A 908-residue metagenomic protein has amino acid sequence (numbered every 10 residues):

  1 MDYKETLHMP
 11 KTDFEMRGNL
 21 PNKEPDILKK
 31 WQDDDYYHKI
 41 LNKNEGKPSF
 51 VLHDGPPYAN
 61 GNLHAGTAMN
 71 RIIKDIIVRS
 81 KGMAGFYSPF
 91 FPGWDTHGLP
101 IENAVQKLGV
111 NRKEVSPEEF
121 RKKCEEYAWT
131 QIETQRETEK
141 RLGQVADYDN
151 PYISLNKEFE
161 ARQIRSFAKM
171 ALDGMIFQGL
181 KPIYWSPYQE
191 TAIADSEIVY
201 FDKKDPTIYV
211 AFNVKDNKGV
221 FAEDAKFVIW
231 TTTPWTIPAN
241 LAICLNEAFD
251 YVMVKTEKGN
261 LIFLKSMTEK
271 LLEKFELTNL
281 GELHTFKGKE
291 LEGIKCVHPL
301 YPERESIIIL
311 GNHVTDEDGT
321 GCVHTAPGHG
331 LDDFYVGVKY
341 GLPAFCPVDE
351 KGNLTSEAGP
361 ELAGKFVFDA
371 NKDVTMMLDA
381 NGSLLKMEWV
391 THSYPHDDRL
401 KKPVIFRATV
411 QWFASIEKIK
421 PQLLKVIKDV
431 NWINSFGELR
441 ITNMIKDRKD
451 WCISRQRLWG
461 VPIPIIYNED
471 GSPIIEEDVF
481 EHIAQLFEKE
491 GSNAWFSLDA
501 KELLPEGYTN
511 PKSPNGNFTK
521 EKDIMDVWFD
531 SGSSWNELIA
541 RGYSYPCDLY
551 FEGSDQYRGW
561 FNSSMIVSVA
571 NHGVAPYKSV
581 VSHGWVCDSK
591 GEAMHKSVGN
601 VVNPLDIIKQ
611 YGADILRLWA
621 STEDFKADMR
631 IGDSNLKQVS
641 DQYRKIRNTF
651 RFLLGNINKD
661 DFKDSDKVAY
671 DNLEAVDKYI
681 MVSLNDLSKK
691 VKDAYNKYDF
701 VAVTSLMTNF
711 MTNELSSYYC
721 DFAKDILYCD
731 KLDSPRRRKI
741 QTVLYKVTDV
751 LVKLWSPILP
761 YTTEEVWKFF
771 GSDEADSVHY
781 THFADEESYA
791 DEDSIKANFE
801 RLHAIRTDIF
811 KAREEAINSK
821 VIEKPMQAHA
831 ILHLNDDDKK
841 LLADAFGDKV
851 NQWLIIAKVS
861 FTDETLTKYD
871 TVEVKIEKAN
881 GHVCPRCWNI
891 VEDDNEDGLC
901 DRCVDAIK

Functional and structural regions predicted by a protein language model:
D2-D13, R17-L20, D26, K30-D34 (+16 more regions): Residue patterns forming the tRNA-binding/recognition surfaces of aminoacyl-tRNA synthetases and related DALR
N42-N103, I229-T231, W235, C244 (+4 more regions): N-terminal catalytic cores of NTP/NDP-binding nucleotidyl/phosphoryl-transfer enzymes
N44, P48-D54, G66-M69, I73 (+17 more regions): Secondary-structure capping and boundary motifs in well-ordered enzyme cores
D95, I183, P187, I193-F201 (+7 more regions): Acidic, turn-prone loop/beta-hairpin segments
A171-I198, K270-E282, F286, L291 (+1 more regions): Amphipathic alpha-helical
A222, P238, A242-L245, F249-C322 (+1 more regions): Protease-associated
Y340-G352, R457-W459, E477-D628: Alpha-helical recognition segments enriched in aromatics with Gly/Pro capping that present substrate-recognition
P514, W888-V891, D901-V904: Cys/His-coordinated zinc-binding microdomains
